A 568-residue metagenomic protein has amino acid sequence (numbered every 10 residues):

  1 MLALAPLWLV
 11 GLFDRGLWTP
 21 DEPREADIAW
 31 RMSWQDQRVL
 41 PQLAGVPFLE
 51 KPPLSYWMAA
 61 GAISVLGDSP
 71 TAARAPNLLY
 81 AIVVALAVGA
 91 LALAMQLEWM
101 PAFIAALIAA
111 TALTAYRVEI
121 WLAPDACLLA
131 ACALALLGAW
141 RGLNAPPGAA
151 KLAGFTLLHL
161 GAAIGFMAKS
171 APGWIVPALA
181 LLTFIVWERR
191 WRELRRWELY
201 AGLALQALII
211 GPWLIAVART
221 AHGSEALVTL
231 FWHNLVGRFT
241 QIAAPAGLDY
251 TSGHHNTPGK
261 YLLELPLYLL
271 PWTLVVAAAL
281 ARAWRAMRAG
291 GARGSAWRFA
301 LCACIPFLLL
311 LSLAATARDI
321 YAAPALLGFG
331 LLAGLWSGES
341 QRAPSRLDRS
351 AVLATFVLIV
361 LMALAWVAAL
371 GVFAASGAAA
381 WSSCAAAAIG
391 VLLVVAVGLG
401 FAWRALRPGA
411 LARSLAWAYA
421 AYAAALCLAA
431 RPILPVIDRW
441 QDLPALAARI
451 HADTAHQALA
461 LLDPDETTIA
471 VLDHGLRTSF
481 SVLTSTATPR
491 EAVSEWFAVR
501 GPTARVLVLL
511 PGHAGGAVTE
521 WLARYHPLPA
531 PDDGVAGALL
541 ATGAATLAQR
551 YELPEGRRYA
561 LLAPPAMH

Functional and structural regions predicted by a protein language model:
M1-L347, R550-R558: Membrane-integral, polyisoprenol-dependent glycosyltransferases of the GT-C/oligosaccharyltransferase superfamily
T156, A279-H568: Membrane-embedded architecture of ER/inner-membrane glycosylation machinery
